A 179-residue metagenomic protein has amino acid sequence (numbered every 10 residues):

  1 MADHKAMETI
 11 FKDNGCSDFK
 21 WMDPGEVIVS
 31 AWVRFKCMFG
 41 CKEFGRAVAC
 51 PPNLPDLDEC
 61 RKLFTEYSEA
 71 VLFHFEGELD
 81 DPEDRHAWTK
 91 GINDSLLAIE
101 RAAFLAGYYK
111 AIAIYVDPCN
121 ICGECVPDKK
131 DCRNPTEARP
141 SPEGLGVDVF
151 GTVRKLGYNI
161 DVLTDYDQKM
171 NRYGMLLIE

Functional and structural regions predicted by a protein language model:
M1-M22: TRNA-binding/sensing appendages of the translation machinery
D18-A47, P51-E179: Catalytic cores of enzyme domains
